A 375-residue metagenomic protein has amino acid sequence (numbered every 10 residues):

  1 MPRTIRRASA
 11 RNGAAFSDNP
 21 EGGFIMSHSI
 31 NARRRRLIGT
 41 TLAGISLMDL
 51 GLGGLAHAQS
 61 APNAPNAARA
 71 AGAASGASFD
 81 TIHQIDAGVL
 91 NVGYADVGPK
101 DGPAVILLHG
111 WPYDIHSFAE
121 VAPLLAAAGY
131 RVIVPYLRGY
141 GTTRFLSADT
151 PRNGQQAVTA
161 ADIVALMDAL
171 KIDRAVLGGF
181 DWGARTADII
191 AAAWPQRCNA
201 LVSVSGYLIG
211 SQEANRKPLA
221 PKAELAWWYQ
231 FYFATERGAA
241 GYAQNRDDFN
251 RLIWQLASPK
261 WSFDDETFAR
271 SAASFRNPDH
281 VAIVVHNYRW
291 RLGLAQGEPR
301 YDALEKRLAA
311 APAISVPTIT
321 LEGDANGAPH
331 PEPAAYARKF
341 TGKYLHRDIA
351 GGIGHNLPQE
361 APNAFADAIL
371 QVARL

Functional and structural regions predicted by a protein language model:
M1-A32: Secretory targeting signals
S27-I45: N-terminal secretory signal peptides and thylakoid transit peptides that target proteins across membranes
G44-H83: An N-terminal hydrophobic leader/cap segment in hydrolases
N66-F79, V89-V92, V97, A104 (+2 more regions): Flexible "cap/lid" subdomain of the alpha/beta-hydrolase fold that forms the substrate-access gate
V97-T142: Conserved HGGG/HGGXW glycine-rich cap/lid loop of the alpha/beta-hydrolase fold
A119, D188-A192, A366: Short, hydrophobic alpha-helix immediately C-terminal to the catalytic nucleophile
I163, F365, I369: Hydrophobic "lid"/C-terminal helical patch of Rossmann-like NAD(P)-dependent dehydrogenase/epimerase domains
I353-A361: Catalytic histidine-centered segment of alpha/beta-hydrolase-like enzymes
